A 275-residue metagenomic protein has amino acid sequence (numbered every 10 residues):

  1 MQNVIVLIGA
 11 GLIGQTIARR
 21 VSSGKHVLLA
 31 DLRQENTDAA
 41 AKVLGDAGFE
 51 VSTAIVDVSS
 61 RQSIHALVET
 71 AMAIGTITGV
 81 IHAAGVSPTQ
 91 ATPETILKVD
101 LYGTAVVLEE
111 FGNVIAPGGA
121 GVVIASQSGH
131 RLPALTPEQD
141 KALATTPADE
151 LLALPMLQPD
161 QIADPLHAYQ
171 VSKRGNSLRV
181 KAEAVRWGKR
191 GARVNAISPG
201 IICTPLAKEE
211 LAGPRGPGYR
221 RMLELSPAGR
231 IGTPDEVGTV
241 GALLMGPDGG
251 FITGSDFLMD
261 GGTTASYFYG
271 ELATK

Functional and structural regions predicted by a protein language model:
M1-L28: Canonical Rossmann dinucleotide-binding motif of NAD(H)/NADP(H)-dependent dehydrogenases/reductases, specifically
G24-A39: Conserved glycine-rich Rossmann-like NAD(P)H-binding loop of the short-chain dehydrogenase/reductase
L44-Q62: Rossmann-fold cofactor-recognition segment
S87-Q90, P117-R190, I201-T204: Catalytic loop of short-chain dehydrogenase/reductase
L135-T146, I202-L225, S266-K275: A glycine/serine/threonine-rich, flexible loop-to-helix segment that serves as the NAD(P) cofactor-binding "lid"
R193, I252-G254: Short, small/polar-rich loop/turn modules that mediate ligand/substrate recognition or access, typified
S226-V237, D248: A conserved structural motif in NAD(P)-dependent oxidoreductases
